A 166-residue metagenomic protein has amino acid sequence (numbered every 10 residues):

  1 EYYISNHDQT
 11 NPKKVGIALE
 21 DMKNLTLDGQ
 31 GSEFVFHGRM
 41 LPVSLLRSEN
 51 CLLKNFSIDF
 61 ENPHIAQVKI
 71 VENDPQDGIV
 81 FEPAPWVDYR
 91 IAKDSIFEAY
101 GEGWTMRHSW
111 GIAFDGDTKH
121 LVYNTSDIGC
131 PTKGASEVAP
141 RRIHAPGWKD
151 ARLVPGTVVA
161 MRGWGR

Functional and structural regions predicted by a protein language model:
E1-R166: Extracellular/periplasmic carbohydrate-active domains that bind, remodel, or depolymerize complex polysaccharides
